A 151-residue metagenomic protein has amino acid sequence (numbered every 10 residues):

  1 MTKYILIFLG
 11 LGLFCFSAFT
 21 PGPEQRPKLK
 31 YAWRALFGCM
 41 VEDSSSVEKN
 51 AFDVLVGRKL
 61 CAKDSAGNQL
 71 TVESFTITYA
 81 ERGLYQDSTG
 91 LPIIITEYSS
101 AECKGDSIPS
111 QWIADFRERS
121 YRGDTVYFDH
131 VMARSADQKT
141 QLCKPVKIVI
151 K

Functional and structural regions predicted by a protein language model:
M1-K28: Bacterial Sec-dependent N-terminal signal peptides
F8-G10, T20, L36, L55 (+4 more regions): Intrinsically disordered, low-complexity segments enriched in small/polar residues
L13-F14, S65-E97: Ampipathic, surface-exposed secondary-structure segments
P23-L36, Q138-K151: Short beta-strand elements
Q25-T78: Contiguous beta-strand segments within globular domains
G83-I150: Mature extracytoplasmic or organellar-lumen-exposed domains after removal of signal/transit peptides
